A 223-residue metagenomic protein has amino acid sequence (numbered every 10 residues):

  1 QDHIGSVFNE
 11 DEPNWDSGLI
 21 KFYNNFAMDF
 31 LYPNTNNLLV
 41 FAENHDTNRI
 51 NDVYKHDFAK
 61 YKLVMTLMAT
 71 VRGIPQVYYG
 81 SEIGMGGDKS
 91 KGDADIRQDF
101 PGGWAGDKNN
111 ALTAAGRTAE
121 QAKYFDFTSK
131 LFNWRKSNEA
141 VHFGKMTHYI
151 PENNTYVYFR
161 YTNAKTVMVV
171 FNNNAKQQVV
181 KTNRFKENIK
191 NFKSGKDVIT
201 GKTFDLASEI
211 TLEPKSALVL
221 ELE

Functional and structural regions predicted by a protein language model:
Q1-K91, F143, P151-E152, Y161-T162 (+1 more regions): Conserved alpha/beta catalytic core and glycan-binding cleft of carbohydrate-active enzymes
Q1-L19, S90-Q121: Extended substrate-binding grooves/exosites of carbohydrate-active enzymes
I96, F127, N154, A164 (+1 more regions): Residues that flank catalytic or metal-binding motifs in active/ligand-binding sites
G102-H148: Aromatic- and carboxylate-lined catalytic core of secreted/periplasmic carbohydrate-active enzymes
N133, Y149-F185: Carbohydrate-binding surface patches
Q177-T200: Beta-strand-rich binding/interaction modules
D205-E223: C-terminal beta-strand-rich structural cap/linker in extracellular carbohydrate-active enzymes
